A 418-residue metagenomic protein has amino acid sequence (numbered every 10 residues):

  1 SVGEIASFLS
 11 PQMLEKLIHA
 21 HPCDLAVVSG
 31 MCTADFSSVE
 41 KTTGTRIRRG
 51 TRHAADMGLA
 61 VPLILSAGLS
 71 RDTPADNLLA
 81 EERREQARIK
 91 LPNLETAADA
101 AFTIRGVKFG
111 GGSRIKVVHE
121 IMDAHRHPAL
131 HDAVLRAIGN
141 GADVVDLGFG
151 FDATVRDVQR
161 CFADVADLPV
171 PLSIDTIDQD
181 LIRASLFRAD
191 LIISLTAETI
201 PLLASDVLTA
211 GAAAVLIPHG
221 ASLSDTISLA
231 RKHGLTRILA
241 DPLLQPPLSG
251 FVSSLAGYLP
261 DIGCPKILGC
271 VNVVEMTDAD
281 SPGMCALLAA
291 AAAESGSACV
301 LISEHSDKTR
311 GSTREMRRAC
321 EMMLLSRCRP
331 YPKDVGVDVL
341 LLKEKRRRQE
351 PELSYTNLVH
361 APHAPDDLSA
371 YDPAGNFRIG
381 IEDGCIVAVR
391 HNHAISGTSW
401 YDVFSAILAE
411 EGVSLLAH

Functional and structural regions predicted by a protein language model:
S1, R49, T209-E344: Catalytic alpha/beta core domains of metabolic enzymes, predominantly
S1-F36, K41-I47, A124-H127, L172-S173: Metallocofactor- and cofactor-centric catalytic cores in central/energy metabolism, strongly enriched
G44, I104, G111-S113, V117 (+4 more regions): Alpha-helix-loop-beta-strand connector modules within alpha/beta enzyme cores
L59-D132, R378-I381: N-terminal amphipathic alpha-helix/helix-capping segment at the start of soluble metabolic enzymes
G112-D132, I193-T196, H219-A221, V274-P282: Active-site mouth loops of central-metabolism enzymes
H125-A137, I182-R183, I200, L223 (+1 more regions): Short, acidic/polar
V145-T154, P169-D178, A189-S205, A212-S222 (+1 more regions): Catalytic beta/alpha-barrel core
A370-H418: Extended hydrophobic packing segments that form well-structured cores
